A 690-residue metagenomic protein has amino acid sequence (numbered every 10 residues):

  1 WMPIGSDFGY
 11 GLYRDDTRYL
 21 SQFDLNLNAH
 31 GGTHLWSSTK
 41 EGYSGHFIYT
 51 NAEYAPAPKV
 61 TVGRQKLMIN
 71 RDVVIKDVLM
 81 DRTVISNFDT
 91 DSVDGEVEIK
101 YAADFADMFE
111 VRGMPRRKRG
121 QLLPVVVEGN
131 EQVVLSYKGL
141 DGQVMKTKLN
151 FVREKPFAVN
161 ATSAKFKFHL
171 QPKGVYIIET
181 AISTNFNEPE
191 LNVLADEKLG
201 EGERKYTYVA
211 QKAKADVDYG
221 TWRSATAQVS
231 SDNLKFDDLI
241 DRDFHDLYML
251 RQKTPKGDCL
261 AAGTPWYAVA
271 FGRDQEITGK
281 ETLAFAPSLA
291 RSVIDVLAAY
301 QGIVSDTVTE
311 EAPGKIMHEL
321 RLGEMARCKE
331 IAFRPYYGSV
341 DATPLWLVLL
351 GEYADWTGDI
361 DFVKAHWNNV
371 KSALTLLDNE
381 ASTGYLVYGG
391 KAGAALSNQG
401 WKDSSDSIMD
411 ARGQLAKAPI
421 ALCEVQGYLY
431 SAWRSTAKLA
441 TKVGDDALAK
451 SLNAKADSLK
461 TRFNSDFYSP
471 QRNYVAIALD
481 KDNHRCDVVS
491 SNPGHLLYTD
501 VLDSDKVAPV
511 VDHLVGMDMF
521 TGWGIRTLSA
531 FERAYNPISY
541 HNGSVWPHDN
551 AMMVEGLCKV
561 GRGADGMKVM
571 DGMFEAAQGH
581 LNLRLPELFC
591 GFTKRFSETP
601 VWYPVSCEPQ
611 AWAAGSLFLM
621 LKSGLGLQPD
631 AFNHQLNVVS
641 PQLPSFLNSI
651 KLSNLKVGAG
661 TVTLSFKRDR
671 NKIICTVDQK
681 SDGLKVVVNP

Functional and structural regions predicted by a protein language model:
W1-K66, I75-V78, T90-S92, D104-A106 (+7 more regions): An extended acidic
Y43-H46, N130-V134, T162, S645-S653: Short, hydrophobic/aromatic-rich segments at coil-to-beta transitions
H46-E53, K167, T226-A270, D295-Y337 (+8 more regions): Extended glycan-interaction surfaces of carbohydrate-active proteins
L67-M68, V78-M80, D89-A270, I360-K364 (+7 more regions): Acidic/polar, glycine-enriched structural segments that form the non-catalytic walls/loops of the carbohydrate-binding
F151, V193-Q211, D238-R242, A286-Y300 (+6 more regions): Extended, well-ordered alpha-helical scaffold segments
F168-P172, A268-A395, L422-Q426, Y430 (+5 more regions): Aromatic-rich carbohydrate-recognition surfaces in CAZymes
H513-A530, A534-Y535, S539-Y540, E555-P690: Non-catalytic C-terminal accessory modules of carbohydrate-active enzymes
